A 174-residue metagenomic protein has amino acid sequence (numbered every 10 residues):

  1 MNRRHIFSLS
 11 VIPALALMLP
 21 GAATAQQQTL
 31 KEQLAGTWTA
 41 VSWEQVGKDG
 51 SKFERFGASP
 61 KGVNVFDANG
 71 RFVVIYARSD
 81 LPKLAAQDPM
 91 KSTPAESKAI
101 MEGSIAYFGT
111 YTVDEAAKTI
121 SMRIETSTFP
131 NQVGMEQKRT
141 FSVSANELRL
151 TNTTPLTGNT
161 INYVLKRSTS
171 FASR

Functional and structural regions predicted by a protein language model:
M1-I12: Bacterial N-terminal signal peptides that target proteins for export
V11, G21-R174: Lipid interaction determinants
L15-M18: A structural signal for the main folded, soluble domain(s) of proteins
